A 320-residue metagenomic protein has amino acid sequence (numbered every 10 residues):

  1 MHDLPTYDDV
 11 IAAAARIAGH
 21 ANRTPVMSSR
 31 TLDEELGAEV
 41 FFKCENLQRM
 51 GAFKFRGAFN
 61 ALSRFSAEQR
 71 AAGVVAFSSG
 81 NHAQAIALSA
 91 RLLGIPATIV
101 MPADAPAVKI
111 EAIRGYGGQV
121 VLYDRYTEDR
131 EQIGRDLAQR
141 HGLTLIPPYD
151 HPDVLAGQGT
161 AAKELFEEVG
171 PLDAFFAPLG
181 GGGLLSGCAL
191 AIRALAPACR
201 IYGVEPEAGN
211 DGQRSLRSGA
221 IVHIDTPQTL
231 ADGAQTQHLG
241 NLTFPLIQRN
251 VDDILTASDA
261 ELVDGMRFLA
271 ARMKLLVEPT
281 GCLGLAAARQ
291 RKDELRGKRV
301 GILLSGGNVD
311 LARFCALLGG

Functional and structural regions predicted by a protein language model:
M1-G320: PLP-dependent amino-acid enzyme catalytic core
